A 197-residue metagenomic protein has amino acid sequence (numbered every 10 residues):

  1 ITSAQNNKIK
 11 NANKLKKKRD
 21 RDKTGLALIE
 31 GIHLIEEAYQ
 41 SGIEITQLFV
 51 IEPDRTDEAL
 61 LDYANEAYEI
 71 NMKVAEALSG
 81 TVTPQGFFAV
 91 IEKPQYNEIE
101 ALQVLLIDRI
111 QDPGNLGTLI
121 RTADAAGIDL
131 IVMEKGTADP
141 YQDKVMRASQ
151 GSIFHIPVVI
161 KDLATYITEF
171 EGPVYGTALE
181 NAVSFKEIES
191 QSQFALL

Functional and structural regions predicted by a protein language model:
I1-D54, T137-A138: Boundary-proximal intrinsically disordered activation/regulatory segments immediately upstream of a helical core
I1-S3, Y68-N71, I156-A164: Short acidic-hydrophobic, aromatic-tinged amphipathic segments that line or gate anion-handling sites
K23-L26, E44-Q47, A64-E66, L130-I131 (+2 more regions): Short active-site oxyanion
I32, I51-T56, E92-P94, L163-A164 (+1 more regions): Short, polar loop motifs at secondary-structure junctions
Q40, E98-A182: RNA substrate-binding interface of SAM-dependent RNA methyltransferases
T56-A64: Short, aromatic/basic amphipathic alpha-helical patches
A67-E92: Glycine/small-residue-rich loop that forms an oxyanion/phosphate-binding "nest" at active or ligand-binding sites
G176-L197: Active-site/ligand-binding-proximal alpha/beta "capping" segment
